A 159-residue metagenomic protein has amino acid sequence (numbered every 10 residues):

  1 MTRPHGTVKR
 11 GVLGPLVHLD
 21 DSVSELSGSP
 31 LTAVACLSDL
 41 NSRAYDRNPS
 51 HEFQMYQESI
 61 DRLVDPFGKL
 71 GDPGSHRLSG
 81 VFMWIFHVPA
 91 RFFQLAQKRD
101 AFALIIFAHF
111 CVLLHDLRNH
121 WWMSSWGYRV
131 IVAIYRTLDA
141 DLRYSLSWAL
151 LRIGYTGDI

Functional and structural regions predicted by a protein language model:
G6-I159: C-terminal effector modules of eukaryotic transcription factors
